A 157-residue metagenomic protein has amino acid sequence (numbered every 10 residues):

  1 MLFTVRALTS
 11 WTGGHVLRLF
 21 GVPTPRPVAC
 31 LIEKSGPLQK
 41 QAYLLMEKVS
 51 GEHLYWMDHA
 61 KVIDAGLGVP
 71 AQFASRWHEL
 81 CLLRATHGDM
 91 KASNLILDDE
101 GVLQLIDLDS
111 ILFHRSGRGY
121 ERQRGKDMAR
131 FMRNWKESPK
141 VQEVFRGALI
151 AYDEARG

Functional and structural regions predicted by a protein language model:
M1-H53, S75-L83: Conserved ATP-binding subdomain of kinase catalytic cores across diverse folds
A29-I32, A92, L97: Hydrophobic/anchoring residues in structured secondary elements
S50, A92, S110: Short, glycine/acidic-enriched loop or turn micro-motifs at the edges of active sites
L54-I63: AlphaC helix of the protein kinase catalytic domain
A65-R76: Conserved alphaE helix
A85-A92: Catalytic-loop of the protein kinase fold
N94-I106: Conserved protein kinase catalytic/activation segment
L103-G157: C-lobe/activation-segment region of protein kinase-like
